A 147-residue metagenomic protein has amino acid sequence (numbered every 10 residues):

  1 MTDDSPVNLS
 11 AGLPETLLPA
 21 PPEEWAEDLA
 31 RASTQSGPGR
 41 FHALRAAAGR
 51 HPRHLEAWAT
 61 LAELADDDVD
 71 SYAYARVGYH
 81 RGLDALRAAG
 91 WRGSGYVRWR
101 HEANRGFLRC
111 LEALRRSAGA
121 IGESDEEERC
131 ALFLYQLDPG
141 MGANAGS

Functional and structural regions predicted by a protein language model:
M1-E56, L61-G93, E102, L111 (+1 more regions): N-terminal alpha-helical interaction modules that lie
G95-V97: Acidic interhelical loop/turn segments
F107: Short, solvent-exposed interaction modules
